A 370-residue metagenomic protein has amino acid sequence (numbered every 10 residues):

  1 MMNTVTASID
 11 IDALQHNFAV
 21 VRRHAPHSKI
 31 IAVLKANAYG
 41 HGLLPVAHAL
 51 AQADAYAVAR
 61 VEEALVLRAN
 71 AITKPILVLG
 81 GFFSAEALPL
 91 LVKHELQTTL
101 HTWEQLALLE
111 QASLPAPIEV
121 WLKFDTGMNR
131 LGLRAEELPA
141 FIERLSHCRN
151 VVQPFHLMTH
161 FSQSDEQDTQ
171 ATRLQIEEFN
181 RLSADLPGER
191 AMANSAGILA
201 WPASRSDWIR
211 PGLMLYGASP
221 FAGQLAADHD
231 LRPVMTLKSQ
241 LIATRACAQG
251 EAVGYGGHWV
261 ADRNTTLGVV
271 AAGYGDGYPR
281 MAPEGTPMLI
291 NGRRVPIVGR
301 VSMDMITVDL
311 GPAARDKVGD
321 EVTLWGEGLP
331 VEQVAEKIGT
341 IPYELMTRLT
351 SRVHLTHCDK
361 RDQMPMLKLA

Functional and structural regions predicted by a protein language model:
M2-Q15, E63, F82-A85, T102-L108 (+1 more regions): Active-site anion/phosphate-binding pocket segments in diverse small-molecule metabolic enzymes
V5-S8, A13-H16, S28-A191, S204-R205: Active-site-proximal beta-alpha core segment in soluble small-molecule metabolic enzymes
